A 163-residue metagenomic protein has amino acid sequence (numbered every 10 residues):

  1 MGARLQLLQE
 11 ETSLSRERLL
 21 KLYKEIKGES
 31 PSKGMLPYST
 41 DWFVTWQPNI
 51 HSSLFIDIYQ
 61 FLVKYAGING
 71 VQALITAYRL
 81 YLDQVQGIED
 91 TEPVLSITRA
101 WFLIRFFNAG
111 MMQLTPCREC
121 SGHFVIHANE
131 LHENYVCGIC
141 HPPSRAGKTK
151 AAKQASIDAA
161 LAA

Functional and structural regions predicted by a protein language model:
M1, L5-A163: Long, charge-rich, low-complexity intrinsically disordered regions
